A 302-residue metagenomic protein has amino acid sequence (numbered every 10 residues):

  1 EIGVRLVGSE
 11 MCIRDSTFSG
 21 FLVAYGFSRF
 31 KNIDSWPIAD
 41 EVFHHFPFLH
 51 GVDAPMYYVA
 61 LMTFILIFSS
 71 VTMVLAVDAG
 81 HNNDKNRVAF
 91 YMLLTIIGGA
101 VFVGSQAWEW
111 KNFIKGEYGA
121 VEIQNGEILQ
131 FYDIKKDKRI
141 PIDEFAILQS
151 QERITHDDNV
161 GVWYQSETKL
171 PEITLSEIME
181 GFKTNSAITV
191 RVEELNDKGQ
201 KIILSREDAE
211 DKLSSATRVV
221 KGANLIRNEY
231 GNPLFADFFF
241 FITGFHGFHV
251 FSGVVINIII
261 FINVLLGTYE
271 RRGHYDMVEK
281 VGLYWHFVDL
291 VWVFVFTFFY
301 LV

Functional and structural regions predicted by a protein language model:
E1-G8, I13: Single conserved hydrophobic/aromatic residue that forms the stacking wall/gate of nucleotide- or nucleobase-binding
R14, M62, Q106, H246 (+1 more regions): Divalent metal-coordination and catalytic microenvironments
N32-V52: Perimembrane loop-to-helix junctions flanking transmembrane segments
P37-D40, K111-N232: Low-complexity, proline/glycine-enriched hydrophobic segments characteristic of transmembrane helices
T63-G80, H246-L265: Transmembrane alpha-helical segments in integral membrane proteins
D78-V101: Interfacial segments of alpha-helical transmembrane regions
A89, L265-L290: Interfacial loop-to-transmembrane junctions
V293-V302: Juxtamembrane boundary at the C-terminal end of a transmembrane helix
